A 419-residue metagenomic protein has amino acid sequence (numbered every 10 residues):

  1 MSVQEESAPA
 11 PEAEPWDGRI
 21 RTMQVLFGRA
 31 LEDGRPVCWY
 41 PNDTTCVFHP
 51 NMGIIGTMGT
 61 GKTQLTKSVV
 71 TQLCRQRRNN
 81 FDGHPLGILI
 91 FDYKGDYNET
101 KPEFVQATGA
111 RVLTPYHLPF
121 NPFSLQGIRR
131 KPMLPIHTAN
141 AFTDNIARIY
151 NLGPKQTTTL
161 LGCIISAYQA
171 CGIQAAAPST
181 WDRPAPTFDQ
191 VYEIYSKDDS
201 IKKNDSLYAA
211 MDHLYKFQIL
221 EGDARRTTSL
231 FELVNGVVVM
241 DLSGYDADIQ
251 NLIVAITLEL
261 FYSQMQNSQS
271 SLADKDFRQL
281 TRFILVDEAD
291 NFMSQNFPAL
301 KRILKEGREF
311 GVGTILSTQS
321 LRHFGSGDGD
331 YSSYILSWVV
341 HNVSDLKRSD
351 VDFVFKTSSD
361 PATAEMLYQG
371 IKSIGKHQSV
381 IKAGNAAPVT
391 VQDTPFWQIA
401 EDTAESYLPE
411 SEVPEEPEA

Functional and structural regions predicted by a protein language model:
M1-E6, I194, L252-I253, Q369-A419: Conserved P-loop NTPase motor module
M1-T60, Q64-L65, V69-N80, P298 (+2 more regions): Basic- and hydrophobic-enriched, low-structure N-terminal and domain-boundary segments that flank ATP-binding catalytic
E12-D17, E32, T57, S68-V312 (+3 more regions): P-loop NTPase motor domains
T108-L113, G329-H341: A short helix-turn-beta junction within AAA+ P-loop NTPase domains corresponding to the substrate/partner-engaging
T318: H-loop/switch region of ABC-family ATPase nucleotide-binding domains
L346-V354: Conserved AAA+ ATPase core "coupling" helix
F353-P361: Conserved AAA+ ATPase "sensor/coupling" helix adjacent to the nucleotide-binding pocket
